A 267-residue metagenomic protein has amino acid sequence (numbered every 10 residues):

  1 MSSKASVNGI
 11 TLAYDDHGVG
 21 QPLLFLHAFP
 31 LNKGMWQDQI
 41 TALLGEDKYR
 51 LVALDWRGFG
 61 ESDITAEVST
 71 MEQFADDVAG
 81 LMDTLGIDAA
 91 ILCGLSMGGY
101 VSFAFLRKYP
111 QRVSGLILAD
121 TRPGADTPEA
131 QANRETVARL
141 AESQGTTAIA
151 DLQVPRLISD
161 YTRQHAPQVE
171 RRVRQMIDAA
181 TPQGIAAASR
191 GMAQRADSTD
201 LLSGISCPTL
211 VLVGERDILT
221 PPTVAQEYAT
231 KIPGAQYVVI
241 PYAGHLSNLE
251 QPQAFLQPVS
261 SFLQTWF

Functional and structural regions predicted by a protein language model:
S6-H17: A short loop-to-beta-strand scaffold at the N-terminal edge of the catalytic core in hydrolase folds
N8, G34-C93, K108-Y109, Q257-S261: Active-site loop/oxyanion-hole signature of alpha/beta-hydrolase fold enzymes
Q21-A28: Short beta-strand element of the alpha/beta-hydrolase
A28-L31, S96: Active-site glycine-rich loops that stabilize anionic/oxyanionic intermediates across multiple enzyme folds
Y100-D151, R156: Flexible "cap/lid" loop of the alpha/beta hydrolase fold
D126-A132, Q144-G204: Conserved alpha/beta-hydrolase catalytic His-Asp/Glu region
I205, V211-V213, D217: Short beta-strand/loop motif that positions the catalytic acidic residue of the alpha/beta-hydrolase fold
A235-F267: Catalytic active-site module of serine/aspartate enzymes centered on a nucleophile-bearing elbow/loop
